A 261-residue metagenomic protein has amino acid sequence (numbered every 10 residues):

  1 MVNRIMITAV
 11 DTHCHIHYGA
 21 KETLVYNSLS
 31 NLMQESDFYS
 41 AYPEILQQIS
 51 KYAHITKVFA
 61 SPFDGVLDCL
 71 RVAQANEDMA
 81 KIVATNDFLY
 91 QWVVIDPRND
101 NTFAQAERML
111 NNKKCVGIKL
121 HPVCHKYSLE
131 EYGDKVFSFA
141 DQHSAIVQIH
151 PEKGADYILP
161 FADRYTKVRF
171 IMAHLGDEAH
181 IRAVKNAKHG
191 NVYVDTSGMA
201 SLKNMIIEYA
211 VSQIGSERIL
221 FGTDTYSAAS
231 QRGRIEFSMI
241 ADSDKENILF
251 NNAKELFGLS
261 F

Functional and structural regions predicted by a protein language model:
M1-T12, K21-K57, S216-R218, A228-F261: Mid-to-C-terminal alpha-helical segments outside catalytic/metal-binding sites
R4, L46-H54, A75-F88, A104-K114 (+4 more regions): Acidic (Asp/Glu)-rich catalytic clusters
A9-G19, E152, A173-L175: Histidine-centered catalytic micro-motifs
D11, F59-P62, V94, M172-A173 (+3 more regions): Short beta-strand segments
H13, M79, M109, I118 (+6 more regions): Conserved, mostly hydrophobic/aromatic
K57, V66-I146, S201: Active-site gating/metal-coordination segments in enzymes
D64, P97, P122-C124, K153-Y157 (+3 more regions): Active-site-proximal loop/turn and secondary-structure-junction residues that shape catalytic pockets, frequently
G117, L129-L220: Catalytic pocket-lining loop regions of alpha/beta-barrel enzymes, especially the amidohydrolase/enolase/GH5 lineages
